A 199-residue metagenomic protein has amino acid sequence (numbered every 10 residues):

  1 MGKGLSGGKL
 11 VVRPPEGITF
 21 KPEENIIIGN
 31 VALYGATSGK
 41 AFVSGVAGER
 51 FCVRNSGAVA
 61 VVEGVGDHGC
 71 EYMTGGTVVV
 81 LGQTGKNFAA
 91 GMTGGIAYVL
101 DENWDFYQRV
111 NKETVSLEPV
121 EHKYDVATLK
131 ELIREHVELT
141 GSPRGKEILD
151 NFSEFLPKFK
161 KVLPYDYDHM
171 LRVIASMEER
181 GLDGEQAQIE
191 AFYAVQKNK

Functional and structural regions predicted by a protein language model:
M1-K199: Long, distal/terminal scaffolding or interaction modules with repetitive or compositionally biased sequence
